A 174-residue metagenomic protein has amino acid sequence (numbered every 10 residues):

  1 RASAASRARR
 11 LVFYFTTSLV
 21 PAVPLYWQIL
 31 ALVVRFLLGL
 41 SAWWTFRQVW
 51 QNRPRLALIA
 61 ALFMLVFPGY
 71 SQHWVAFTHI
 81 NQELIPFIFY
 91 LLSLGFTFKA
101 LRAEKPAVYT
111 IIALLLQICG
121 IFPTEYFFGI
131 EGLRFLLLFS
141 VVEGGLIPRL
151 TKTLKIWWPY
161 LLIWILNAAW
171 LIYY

Functional and structural regions predicted by a protein language model:
R1-Y174: Polytopic membrane enzymes that build or remodel cell-surface glycoconjugates and lipids
